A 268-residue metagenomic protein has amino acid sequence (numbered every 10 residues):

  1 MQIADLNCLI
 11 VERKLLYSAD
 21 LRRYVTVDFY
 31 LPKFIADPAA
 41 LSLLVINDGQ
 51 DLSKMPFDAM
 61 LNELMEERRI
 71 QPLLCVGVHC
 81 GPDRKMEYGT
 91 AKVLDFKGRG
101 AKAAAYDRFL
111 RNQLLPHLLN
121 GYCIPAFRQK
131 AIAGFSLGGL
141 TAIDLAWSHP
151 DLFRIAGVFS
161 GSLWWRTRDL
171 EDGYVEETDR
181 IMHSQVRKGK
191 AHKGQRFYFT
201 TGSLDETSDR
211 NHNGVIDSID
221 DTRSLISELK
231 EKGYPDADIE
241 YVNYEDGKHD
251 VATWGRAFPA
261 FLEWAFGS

Functional and structural regions predicted by a protein language model:
M1-S268: Non-catalytic cap/lid and distal C-terminal segments of serine-dependent acyl enzymes
